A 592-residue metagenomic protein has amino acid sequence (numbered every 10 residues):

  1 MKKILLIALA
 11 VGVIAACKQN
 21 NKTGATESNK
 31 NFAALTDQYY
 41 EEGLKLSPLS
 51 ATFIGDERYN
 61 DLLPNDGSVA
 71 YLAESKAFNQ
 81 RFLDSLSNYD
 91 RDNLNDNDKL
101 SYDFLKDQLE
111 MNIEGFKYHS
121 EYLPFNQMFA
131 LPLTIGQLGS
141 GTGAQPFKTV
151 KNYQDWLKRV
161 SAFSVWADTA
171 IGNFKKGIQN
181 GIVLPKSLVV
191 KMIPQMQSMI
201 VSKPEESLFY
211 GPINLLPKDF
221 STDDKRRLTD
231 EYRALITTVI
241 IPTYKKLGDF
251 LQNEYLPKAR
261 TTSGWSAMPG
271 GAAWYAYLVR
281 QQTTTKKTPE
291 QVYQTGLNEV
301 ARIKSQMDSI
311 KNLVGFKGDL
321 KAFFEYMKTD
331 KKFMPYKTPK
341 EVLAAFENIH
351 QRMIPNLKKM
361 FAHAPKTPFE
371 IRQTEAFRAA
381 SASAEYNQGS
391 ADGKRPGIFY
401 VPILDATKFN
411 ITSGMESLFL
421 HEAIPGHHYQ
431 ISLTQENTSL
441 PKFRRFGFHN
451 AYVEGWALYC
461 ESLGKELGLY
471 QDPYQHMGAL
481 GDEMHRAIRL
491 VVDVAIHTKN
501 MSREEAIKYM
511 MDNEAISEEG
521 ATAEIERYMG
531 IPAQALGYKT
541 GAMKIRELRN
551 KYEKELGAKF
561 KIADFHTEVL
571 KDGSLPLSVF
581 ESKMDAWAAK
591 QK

Functional and structural regions predicted by a protein language model:
I4-G12: Sec-dependent N-terminal signal peptides
C17-K592: N-terminal maturation segment of proteins
